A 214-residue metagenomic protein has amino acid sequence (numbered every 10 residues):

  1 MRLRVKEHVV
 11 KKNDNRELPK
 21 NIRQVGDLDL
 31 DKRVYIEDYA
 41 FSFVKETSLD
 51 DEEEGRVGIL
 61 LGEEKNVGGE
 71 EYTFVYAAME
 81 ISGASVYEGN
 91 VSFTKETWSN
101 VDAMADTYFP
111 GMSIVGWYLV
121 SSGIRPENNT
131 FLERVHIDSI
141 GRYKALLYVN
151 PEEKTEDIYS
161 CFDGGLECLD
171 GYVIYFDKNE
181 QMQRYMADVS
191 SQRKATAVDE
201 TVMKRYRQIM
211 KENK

Functional and structural regions predicted by a protein language model:
M1-G116, S121-V202, Y206, K214: N-terminal beta-strand/alpha-helix entry module and adjacent surface of metal-dependent catalytic domains
